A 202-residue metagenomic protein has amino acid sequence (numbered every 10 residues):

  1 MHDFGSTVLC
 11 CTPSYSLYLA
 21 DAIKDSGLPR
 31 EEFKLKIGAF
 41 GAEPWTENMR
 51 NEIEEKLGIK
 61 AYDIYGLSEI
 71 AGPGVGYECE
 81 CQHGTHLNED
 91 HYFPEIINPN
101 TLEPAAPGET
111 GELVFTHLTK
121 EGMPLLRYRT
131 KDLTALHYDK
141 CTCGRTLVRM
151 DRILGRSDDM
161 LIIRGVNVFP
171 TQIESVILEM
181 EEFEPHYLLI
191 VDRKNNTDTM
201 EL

Functional and structural regions predicted by a protein language model:
M1-L202: Active-site glycine/GP-rich loop and adjacent strand/helix microenvironment that borders small-molecule binding pockets
